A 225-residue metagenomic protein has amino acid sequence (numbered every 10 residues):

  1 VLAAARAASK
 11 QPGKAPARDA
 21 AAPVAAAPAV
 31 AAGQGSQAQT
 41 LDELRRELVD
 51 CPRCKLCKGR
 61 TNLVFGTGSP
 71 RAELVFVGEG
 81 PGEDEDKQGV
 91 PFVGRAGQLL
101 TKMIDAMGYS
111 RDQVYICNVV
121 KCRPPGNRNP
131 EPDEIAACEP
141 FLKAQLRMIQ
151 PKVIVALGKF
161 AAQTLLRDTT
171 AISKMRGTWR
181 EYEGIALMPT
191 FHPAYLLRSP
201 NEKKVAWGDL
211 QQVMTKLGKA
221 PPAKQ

Functional and structural regions predicted by a protein language model:
V1-Q225: A polyanion-binding, active-site-adjacent surface
